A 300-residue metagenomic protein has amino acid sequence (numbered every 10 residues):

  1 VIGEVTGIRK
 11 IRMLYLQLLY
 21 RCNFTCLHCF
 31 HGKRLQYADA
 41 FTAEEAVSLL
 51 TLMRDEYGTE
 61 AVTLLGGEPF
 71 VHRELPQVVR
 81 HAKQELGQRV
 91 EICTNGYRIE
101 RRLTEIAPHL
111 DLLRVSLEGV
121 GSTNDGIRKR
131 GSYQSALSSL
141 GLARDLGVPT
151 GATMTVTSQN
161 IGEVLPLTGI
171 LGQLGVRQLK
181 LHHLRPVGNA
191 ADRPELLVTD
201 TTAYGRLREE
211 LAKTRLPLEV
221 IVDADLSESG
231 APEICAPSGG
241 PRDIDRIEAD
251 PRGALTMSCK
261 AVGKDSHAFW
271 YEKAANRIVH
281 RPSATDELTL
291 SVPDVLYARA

Functional and structural regions predicted by a protein language model:
V1-E105: Conserved alpha-helical substructure of the radical SAM core
V1-V5, R9-R12, A254-A300: Flexible mid-to-C-terminal extensions adjoining Fe-S/redox cofactors in radical SAM and related proteins
R12-M13, H28-G32, Q36, V79-R80 (+4 more regions): Mobile, glycine- and charge-enriched loop segments and immediately flanking short secondary-structure elements within
M13, D243-I244: Short coil/loop residues immediately preceding or within conserved phosphate-binding loops of NTP-utilizing enzyme
K33-F41, G58-H72, K83-I99, H109-L137 (+2 more regions): Core AdoMet radical
E74-L75, R102-L103, N124, A191 (+1 more regions): Short glycine-/acidic-enriched loop or helix-start segments at secondary-structure transitions that form or flank
H109, S116, I127-D243, A249-T256 (+1 more regions): Radical SAM enzyme [4Fe-4S]-AdoMet core and its adjacent flexible, acidic and glycine-rich loops/tails across
